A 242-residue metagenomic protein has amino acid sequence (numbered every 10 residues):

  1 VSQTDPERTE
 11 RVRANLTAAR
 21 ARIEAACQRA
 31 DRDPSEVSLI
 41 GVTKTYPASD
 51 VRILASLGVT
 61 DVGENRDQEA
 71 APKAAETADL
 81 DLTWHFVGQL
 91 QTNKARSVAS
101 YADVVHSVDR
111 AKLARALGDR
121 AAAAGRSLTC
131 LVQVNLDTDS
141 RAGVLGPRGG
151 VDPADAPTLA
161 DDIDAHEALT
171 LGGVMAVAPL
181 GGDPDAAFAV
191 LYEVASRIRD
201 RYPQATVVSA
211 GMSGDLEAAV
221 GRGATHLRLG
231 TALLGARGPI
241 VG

Functional and structural regions predicted by a protein language model:
S2-G214, V220-R222, L234-A236: Conserved alpha/beta-domain cores
A224-G242: Gly/Pro- and small hydrophobic-enriched strand-loop and loop-to-helix capping segments that sit at the rims
